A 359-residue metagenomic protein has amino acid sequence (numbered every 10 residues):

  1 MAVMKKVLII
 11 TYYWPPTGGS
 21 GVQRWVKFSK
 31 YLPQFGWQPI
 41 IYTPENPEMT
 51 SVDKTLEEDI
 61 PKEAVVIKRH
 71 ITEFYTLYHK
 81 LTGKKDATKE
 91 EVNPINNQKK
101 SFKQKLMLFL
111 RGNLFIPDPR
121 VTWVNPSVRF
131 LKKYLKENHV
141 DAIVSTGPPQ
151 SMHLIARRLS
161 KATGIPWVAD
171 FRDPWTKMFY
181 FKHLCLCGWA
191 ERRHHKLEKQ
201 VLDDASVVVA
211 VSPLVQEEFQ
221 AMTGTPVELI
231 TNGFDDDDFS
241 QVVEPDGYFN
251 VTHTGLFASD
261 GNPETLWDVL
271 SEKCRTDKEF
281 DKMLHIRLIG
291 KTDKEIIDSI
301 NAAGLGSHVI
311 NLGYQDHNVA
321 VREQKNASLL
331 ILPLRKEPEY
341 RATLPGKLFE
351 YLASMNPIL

Functional and structural regions predicted by a protein language model:
A2-Y75, V207, V227: N-terminal subdomain of nucleotide-sugar transferases
F35, K132, S151-L154, R158-A162 (+2 more regions): Membrane-proximal helix-turn-helix segments that form the acceptor-binding/catalytic region of lipid-linked
T43-N125: A conserved catalytic-core segment of Leloir-type glycosyltransferases
Q98-S101, L131-M152, I165-V168: Short N-terminal targeting/anchoring amphipathic segment
L214, G233: Carbohydrate-associated surface elements
V243-G261, W267-S271: Conserved donor-binding/catalytic core segment of Leloir-type glycosyltransferases
G261, D316-E323, L330-L352, I358-L359: Nucleotide-sugar-dependent
D277, M283, R287-G290, E295-V321: Nucleotide-activated donor-binding/catalytic signature segment of Leloir-type glycosyltransferases, i.e., the conserved
